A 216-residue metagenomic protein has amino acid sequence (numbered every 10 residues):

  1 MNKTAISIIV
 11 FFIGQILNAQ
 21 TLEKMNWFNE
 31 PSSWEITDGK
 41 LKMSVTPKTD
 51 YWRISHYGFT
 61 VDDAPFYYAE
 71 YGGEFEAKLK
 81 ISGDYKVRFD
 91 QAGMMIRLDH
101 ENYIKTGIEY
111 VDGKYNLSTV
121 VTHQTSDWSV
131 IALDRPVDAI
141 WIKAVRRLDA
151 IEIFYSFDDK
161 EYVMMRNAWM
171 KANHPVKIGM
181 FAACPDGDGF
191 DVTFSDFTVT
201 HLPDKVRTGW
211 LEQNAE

Functional and structural regions predicted by a protein language model:
M1-T21: Bacterial Sec-dependent N-terminal signal peptides
Q20-E216: Extracellular glycan-recognition regions
